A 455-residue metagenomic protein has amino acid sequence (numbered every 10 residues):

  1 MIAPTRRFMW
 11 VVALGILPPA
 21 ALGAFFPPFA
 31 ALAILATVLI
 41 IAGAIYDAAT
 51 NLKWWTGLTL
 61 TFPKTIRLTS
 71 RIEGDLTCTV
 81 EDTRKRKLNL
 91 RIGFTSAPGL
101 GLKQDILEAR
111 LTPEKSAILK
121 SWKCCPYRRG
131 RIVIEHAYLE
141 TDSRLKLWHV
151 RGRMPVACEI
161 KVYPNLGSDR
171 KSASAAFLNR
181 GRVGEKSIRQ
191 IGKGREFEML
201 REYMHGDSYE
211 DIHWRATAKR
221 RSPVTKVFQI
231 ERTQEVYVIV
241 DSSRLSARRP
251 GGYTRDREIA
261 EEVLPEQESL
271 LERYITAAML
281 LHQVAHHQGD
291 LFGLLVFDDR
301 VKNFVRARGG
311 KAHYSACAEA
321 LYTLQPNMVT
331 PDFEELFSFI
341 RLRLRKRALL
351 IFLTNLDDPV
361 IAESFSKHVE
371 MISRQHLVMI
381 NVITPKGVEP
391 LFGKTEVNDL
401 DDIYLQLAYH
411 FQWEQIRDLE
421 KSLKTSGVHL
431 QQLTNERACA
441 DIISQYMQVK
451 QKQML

Functional and structural regions predicted by a protein language model:
M1-T59: Extracellular/lumenal glycan-associated context and N-glycosylation machinery
V38-A312, R347-F352, K367, M371: An amphipathic, basic-hydrophobic helix/alpha-beta surface used to engage anionic, phosphate-rich ligands or surfaces
E268-L270, L324-M328, I351, L356-V360 (+2 more regions): Short, contiguous acidic/charged loop-to-helix segments that flank catalytic cores in large enzymes
R300, I383-V388: Short beta-alpha junction loops
F304-D332: Short, charged loop segments at secondary-structure junctions
S315-C317, G387-R417: Acidic, Ser/Thr-rich peripheral helices and adjacent loops at domain boundaries
P331-T384, K452: Exposed acidic/Ser/Thr-rich ligand/metal-binding surfaces
K394-T395, E414-L455: Long, C-terminal catalytic modules of enzymes
